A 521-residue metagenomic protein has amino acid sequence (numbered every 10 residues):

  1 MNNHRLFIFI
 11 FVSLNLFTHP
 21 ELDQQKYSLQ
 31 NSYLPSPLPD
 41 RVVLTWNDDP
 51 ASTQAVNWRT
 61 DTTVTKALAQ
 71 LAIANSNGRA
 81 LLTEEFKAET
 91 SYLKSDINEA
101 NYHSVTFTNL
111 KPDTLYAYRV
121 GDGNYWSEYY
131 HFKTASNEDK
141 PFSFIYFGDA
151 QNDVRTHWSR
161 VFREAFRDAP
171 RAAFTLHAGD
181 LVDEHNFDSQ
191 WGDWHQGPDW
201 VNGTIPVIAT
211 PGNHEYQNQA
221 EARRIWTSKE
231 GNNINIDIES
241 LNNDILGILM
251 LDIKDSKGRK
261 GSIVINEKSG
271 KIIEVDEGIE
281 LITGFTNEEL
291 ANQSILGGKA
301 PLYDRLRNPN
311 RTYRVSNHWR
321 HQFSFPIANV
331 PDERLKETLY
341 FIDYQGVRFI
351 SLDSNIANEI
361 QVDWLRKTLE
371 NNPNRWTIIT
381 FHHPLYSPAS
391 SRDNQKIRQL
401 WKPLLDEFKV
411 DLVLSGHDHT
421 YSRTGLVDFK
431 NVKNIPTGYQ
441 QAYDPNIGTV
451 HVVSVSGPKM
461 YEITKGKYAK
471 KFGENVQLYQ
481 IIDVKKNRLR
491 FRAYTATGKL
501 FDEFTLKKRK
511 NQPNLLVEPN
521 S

Functional and structural regions predicted by a protein language model:
H4-Y146, R167-D168, I225-N232, E239-L246 (+4 more regions): Acidic, histidine-bearing metal-coordination/catalytic regions of metal-dependent phosphoesterases
S104-F107, L115-H131, G192-N233, E239-D244 (+7 more regions): Extended active-site neighborhood of metal-dependent phosphoesterases/phosphodiesterases
K140-S143, P170-T175, N202-I208, Y344-R348 (+4 more regions): Loop/turn elements at helix/coil->beta-strand transitions in domains of secreted/extracellular proteins
F142-Q219: Conserved, compact domain cores that house catalytic/ligand-binding motifs in diverse enzymes and effector modules
Y146-G148, F174-D180, V207-N213, L352-D353 (+3 more regions): Active-site neighborhood of phospho(di)ester-bond hydrolases with catalytic His/Asp-centered motifs
F147-D153, A178-Q190, Y303-R307, R348-A357 (+1 more regions): The substrate-binding groove and active-site-proximal loops of carbohydrate-active enzymes, especially glycoside
N152-T156, D183-F187, P211-A220, A357-I360 (+3 more regions): Active-site environment of divalent metal-dependent phosphoester hydrolases
N372-V413, N431-I435: Active-site-proximal segments of metal-dependent phosphoesterases and phosphodiesterases across multiple
